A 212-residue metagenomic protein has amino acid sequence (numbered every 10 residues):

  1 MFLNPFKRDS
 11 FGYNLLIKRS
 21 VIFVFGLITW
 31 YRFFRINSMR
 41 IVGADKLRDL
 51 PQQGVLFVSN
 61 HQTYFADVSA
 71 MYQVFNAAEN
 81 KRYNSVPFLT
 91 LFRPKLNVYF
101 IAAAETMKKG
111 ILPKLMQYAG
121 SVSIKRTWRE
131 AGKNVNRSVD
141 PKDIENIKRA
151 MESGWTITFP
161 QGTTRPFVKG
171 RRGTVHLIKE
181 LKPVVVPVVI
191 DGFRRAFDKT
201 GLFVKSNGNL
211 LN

Functional and structural regions predicted by a protein language model:
M1-V42, A70, G110-A119: A transmembrane-helix-recognition feature enriched in membrane-embedded lipid enzymes and envelope glyco-/phospholipid
K18, Y31-S38, I101, G132-S138 (+1 more regions): Short, flexible loop segments at the rims of nucleotide/cofactor-binding pockets, characterized by
G26-W30, F88-T90, P113, I147 (+1 more regions): Short amphipathic alpha-helical segments and helix-helix/interface helices
T29-Q62, Y72: Helix-to-loop junction immediately C-terminal to a conserved catalytic motif
R40-G43, K108, D140-I144, G170-T174: Amphipathic coiled-coil/heptad-repeat helices and related helical stalk/stem segments that mediate oligomerization
P51-V135: Catalytic core of membrane glycerolipid acyltransferases/transacylases, capturing the structured, soluble-facing
V122-F167: Internal catalytic-core helix/loop-beta-alpha segment that presents or stabilizes conserved functional determinants
E152-I157, G162-N212: A cross-family acyltransferase "interaction/gating" segment
